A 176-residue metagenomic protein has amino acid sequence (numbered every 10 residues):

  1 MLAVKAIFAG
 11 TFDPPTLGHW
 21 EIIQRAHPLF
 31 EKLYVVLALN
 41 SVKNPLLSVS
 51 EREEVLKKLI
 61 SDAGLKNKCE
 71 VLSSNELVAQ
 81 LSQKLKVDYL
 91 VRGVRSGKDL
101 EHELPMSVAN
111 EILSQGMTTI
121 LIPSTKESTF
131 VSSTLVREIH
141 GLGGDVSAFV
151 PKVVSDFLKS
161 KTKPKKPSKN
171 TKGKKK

Functional and structural regions predicted by a protein language model:
M1-K176: Nucleotidyltransferase catalytic core that binds NTPs
